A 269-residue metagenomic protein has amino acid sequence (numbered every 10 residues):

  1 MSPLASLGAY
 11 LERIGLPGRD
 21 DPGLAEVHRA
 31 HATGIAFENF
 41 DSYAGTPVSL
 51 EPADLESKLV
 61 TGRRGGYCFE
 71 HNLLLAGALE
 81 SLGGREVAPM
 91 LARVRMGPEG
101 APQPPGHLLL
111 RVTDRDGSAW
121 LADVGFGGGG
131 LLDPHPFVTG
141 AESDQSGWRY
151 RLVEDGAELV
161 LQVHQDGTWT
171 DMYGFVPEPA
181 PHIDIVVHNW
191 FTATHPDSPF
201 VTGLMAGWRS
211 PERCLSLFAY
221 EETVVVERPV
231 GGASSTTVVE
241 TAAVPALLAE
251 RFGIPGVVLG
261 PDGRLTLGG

Functional and structural regions predicted by a protein language model:
M1-G65, E80-P104, F126-G269: Mixed-charge, low-complexity segments
L108-R111: Short beta-strand scaffold segments in enzyme catalytic cores
R115-W120: Active-site beta-strand-loop-beta-strand hairpin of nuclease catalytic cores that positions key catalytic residues
D123: Short beta-strand segments
